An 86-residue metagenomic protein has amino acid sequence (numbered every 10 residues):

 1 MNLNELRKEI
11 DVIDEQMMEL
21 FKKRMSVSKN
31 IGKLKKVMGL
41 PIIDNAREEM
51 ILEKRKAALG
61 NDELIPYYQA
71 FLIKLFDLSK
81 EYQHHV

Functional and structural regions predicted by a protein language model:
M1-V86: Domain-level signature for soluble enzymes in the chorismate/prephenate branch of the shikimate pathway
